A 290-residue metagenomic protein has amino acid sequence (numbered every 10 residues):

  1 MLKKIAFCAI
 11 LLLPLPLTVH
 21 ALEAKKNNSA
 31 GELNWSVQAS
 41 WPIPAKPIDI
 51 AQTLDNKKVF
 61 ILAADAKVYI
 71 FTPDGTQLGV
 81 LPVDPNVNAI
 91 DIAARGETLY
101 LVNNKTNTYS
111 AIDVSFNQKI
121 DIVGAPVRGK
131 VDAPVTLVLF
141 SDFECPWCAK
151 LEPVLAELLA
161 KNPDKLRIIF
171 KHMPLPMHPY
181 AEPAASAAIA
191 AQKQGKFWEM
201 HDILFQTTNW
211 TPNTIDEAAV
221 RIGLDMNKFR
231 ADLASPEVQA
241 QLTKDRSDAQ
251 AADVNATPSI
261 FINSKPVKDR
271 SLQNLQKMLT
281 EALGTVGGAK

Functional and structural regions predicted by a protein language model:
M1-K4: Positively charged n-region of N-terminal signal peptides that target proteins for export
A6-P16: Bacterial N-terminal signal peptides
L22-A39, I43-A51, N56-I70, D74-V80 (+3 more regions): C-terminal cap of thioredoxin/glutaredoxin-like
N34-W35, S110-V127, L283-G287: Pro/Ala/Gly-rich low-complexity, hydrophilic intrinsically disordered segments
D55, A64, R95, N103-K105 (+1 more regions): Short loop/turn segments that connect beta-strands within the blades of beta-propeller domains, predominantly WD40
D91-N117: Blade-level signature of beta-propeller repeat domains, shared across WD40, Kelch, NHL, RCC1 and BNR/Asp-box propellers
I120-V135, A160: A short beta-strand-turn-helix
V138-R221, D225, N255, E281 (+1 more regions): Structural alpha/beta surface segment adjacent to cysteine/selenocysteine redox centers across thiol/disulfide enzymes
